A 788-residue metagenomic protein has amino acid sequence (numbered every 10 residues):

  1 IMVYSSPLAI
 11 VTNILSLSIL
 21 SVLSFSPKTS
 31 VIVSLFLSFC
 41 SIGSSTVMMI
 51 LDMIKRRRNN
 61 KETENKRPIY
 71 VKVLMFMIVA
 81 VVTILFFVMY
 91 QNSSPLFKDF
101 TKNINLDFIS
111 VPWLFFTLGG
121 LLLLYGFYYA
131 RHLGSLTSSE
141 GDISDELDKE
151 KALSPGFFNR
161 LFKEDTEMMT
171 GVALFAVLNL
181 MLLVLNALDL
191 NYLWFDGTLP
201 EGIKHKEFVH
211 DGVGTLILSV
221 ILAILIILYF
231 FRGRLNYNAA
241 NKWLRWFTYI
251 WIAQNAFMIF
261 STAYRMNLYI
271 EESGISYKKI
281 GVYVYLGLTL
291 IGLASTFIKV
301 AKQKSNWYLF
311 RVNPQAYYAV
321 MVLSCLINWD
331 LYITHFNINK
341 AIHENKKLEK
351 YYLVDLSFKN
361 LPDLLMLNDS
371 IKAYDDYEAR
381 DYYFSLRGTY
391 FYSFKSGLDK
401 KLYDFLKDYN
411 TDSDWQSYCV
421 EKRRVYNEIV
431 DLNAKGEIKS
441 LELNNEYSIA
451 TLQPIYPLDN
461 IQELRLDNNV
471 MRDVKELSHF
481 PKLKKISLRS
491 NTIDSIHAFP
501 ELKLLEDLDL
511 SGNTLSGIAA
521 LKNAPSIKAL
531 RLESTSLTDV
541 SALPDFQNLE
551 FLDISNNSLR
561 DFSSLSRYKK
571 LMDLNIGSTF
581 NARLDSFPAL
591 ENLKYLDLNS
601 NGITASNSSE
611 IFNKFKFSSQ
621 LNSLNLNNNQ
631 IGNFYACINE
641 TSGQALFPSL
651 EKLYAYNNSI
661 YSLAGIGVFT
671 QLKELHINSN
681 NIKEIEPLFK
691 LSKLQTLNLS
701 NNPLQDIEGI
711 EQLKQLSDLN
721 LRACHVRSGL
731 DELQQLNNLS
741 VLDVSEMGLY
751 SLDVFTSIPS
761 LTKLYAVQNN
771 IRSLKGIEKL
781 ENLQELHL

Functional and structural regions predicted by a protein language model:
I1-L96, L121-S138: Transmembrane-helix bundle segments that line or gate the permeation/cavity pathway in multi-pass membrane proteins
S34, D52-V71, L96-F100, G126-F175 (+4 more regions): Juxtamembrane membrane-water interface segments of multi-pass membrane proteins, especially cytoplasmic-side
N103-F116, G202-L218, I275-L286: Short aromatic-rich membrane-water interface segments that cap or initiate transmembrane helices in multi-pass membrane
V322-L348: Hydrophobic alpha-helical transmembrane segments in integral membrane proteins
V354-E437, Y447-I449, R465: Extracytosolic and intramembrane catalytic regions of membrane-associated proteins in envelope/secretory systems
K435, P457-N460, H479-L483, E501-L505 (+12 more regions): Leucine-rich repeat
L441-S448, N460, R465-M471, K482 (+23 more regions): Concave beta-strand-loop units of leucine-rich repeat
L452-I455, V474-L477, I496-F499, I518-L521 (+12 more regions): Canonical leucine-rich repeat
